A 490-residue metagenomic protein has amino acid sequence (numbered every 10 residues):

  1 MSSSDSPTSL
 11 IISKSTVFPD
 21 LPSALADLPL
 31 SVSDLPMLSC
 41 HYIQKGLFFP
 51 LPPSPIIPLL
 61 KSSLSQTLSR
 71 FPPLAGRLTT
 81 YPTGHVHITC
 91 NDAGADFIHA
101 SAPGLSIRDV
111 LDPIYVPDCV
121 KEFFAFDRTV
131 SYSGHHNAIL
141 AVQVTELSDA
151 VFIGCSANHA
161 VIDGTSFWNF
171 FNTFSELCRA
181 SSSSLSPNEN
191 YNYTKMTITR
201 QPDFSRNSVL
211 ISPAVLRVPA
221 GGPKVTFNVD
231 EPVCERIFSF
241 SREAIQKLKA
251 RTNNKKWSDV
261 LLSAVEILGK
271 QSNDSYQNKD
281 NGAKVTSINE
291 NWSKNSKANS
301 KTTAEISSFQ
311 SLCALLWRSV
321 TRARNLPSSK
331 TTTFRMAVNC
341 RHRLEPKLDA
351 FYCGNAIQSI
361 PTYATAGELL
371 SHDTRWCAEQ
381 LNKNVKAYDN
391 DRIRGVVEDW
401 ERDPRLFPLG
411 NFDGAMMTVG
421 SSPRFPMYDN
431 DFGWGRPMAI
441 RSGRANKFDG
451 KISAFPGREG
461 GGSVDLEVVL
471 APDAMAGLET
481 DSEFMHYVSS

Functional and structural regions predicted by a protein language model:
T8-S15, L21-L25, S39-C40, G46-P73 (+2 more regions): Soluble acyl-CoA-dependent acyltransferase catalytic core bearing the H(X)4D motif
P36, I139-T145, D449-G457: Short, surface-exposed beta-strand/loop micro-motifs that present aromatic residues
F412-S490: Low-complexity, glycine/alanine/valine/leucine- and proline-rich hydrophobic stretches
